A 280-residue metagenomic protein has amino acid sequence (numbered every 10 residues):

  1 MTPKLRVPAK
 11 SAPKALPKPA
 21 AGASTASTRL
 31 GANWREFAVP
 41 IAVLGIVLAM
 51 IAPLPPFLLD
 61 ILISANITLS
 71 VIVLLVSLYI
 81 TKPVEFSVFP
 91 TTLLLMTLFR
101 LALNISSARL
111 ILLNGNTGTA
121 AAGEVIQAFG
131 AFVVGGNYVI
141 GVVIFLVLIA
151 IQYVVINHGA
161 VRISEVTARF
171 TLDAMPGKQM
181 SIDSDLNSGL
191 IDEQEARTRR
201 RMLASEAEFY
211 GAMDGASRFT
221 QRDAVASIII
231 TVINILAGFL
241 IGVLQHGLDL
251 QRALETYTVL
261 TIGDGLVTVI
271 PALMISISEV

Functional and structural regions predicted by a protein language model:
P3-V280: Hydrophobic packing and interface segments
